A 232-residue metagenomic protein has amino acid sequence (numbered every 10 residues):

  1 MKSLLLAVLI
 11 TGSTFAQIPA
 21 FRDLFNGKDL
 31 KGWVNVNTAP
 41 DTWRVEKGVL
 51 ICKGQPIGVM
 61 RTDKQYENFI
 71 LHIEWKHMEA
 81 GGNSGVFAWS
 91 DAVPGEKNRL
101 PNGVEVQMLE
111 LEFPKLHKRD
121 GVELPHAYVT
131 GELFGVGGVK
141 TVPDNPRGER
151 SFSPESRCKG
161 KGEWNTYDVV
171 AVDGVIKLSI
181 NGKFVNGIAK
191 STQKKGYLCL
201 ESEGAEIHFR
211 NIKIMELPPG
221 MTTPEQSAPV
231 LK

Functional and structural regions predicted by a protein language model:
S3-S13: Sec-dependent N-terminal signal peptides
Q17-K232: Carbohydrate-interacting regions of secretory-pathway proteins
